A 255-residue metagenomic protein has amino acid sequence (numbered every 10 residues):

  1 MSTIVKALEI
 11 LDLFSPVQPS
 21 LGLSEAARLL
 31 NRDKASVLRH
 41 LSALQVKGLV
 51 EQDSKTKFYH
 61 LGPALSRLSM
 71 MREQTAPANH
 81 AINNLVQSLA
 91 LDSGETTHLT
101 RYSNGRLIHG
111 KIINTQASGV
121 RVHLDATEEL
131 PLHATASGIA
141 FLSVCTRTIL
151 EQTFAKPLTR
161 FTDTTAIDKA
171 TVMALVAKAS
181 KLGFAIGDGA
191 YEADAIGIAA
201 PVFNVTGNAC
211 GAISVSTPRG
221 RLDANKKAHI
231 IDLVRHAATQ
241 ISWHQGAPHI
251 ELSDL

Functional and structural regions predicted by a protein language model:
M1-A76, H80, T239, H244: N-terminal helix-turn-helix
M1-I4, F58, G62, T75 (+7 more regions): Short, structured helix-loop boundary elements
V50-Q52, L99-T100, V202: A structural signal for short hydrophobic beta-strand segments in well-ordered beta-sheet cores
T56-K156: Amphipathic alpha-helical effector-binding/dimerization core of metabolite-sensing transcriptional regulators
L132-G138, A228-P248: Short, solvent-exposed cationic patches
I149-F154, R160, A238-L255: Cysteine/selenocysteine-centered motifs that mediate thiol-based redox chemistry or coordinate metal-sulfur cofactors
T165-A238, L255: Extended hydrophobic
